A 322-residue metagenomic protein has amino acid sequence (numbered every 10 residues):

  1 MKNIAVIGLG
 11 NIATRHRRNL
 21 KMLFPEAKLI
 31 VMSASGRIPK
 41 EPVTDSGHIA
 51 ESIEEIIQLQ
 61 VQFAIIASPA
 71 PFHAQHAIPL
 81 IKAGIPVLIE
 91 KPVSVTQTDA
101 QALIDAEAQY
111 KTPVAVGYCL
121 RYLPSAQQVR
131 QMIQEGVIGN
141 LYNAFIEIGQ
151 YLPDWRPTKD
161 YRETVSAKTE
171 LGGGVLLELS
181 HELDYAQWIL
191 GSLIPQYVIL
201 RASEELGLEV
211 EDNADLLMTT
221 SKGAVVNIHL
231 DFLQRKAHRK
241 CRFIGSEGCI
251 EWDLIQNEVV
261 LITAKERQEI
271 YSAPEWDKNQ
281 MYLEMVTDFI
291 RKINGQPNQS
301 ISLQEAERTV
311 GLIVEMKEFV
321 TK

Functional and structural regions predicted by a protein language model:
M1-T44, K322: N-terminal Rossmann-like dinucleotide-binding module
T44-A106: Beta-loop-alpha module in the N-terminal Rossmann-like domain of NAD(P)-dependent dehydrogenases, especially those
F63-I66, S221, D288-K322: C-terminal helix-rich "cap/oligomerization" subdomain common to oxidoreductases
I89, V114-V116, W252: Hydrophobic residues in well-ordered beta-strands that form the structural core
A102-C119, N140-Y142: Rossmann-fold dehydrogenase core element
L123-V198, E204-G207: Predominantly a Rossmann-like dinucleotide-binding segment in NAD(P)-dependent oxidoreductases
L177, L183-N257, T287-P297: Contiguous beta-strand/loop segments that form the cofactor/metal-binding neighborhood of enzyme cores
A273-T287, I301: Active-site loop of classical SDR/Rossmann-like NAD(P)-dependent oxidoreductases, centered on the catalytic Tyr-X3-Lys
